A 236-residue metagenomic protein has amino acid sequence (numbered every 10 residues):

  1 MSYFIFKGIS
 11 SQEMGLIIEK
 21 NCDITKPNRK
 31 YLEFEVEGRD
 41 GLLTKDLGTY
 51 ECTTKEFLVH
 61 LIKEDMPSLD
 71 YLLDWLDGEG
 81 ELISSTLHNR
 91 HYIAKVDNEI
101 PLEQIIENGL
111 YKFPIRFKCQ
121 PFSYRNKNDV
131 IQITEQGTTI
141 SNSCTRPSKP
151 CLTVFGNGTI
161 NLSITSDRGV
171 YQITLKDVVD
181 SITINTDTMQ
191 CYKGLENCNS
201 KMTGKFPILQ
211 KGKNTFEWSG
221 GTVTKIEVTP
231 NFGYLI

Functional and structural regions predicted by a protein language model:
M1-C52, N89-E103: Solvent-exposed edge beta-strands and adjacent loop segments that serve as assembly or binding interfaces
I5-I9, K118-Q120, I208: Mixed-charge, glycine-accented linear interaction segment located at domain edges/termini
Y31, T54, E79-E81, K149 (+1 more regions): Exposed beta-strand and adjacent loop surfaces of beta-rich binding modules that mediate intermolecular recognition
F34-E64, G109-F122, N214: Oligomerization/assembly interface segments of phage tail-like spikes and tubes
T49-T53, L76, E107-Y111, C144-R146 (+1 more regions): Solvent-exposed loop and beta-edge segments used for protein-protein assembly and interaction
L58-E99, T215: Short, acidic/charged, Gly/Pro-enriched secondary-structure junctions
E99-Q132: Short, charged interaction patches at domain edges and termini
R125-I236: Intrinsically disordered, low-complexity segments enriched in serine, threonine, and glycine
